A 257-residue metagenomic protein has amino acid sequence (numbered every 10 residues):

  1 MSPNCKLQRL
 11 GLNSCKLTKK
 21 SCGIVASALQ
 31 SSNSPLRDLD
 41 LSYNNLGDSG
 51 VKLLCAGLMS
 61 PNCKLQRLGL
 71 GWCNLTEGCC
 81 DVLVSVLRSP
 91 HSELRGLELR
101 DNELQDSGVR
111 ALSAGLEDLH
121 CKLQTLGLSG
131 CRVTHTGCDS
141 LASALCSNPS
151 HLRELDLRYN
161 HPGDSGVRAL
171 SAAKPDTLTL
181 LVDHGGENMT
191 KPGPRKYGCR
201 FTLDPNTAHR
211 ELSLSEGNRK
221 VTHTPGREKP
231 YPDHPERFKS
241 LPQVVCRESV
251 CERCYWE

Functional and structural regions predicted by a protein language model:
M1-E257: Beta-rich ligand-recognition domains in immune and ubiquitin systems
